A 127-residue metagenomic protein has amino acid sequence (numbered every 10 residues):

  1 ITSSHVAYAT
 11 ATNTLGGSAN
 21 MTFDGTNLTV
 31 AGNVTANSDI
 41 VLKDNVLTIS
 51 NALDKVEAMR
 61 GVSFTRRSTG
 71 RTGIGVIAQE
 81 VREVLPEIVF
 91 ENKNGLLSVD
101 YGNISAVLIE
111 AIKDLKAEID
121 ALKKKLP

Functional and structural regions predicted by a protein language model:
I1-S3: Short, solvent-exposed linear patches
V6-T10: Small-residue hinge/turn detector
L28-I104, L115-P127: C-terminal intramolecular chaperone/autoprocessing and neck/assembly modules of extracellular spikes and adhesins
